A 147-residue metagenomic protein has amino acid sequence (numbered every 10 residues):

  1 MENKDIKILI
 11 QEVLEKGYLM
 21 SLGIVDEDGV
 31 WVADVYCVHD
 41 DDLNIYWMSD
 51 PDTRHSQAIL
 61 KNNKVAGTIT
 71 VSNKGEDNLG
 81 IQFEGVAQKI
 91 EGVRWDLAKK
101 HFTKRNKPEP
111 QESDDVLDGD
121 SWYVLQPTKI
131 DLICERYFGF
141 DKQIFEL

Functional and structural regions predicted by a protein language model:
M1-L19: Extreme N-terminal tail/first-helix region
E2, L79-L147: Charged, gly/pro-rich active-site loop segments
I6, R54, I59-N63: Short amphipathic alpha-helical segments
L14, A58-I59, H101-F102: A generic structural signal for nonpolar/aromatic side chains embedded in well-ordered alpha-helices
E15-S21, R105-P108: Short Pro/Gly-enriched beta-strand edge/turn motifs at strand-loop
G17-P51, I59, A66-T70, Q82: Short beta-strand segments
D50-R54, K104: Short, solvent-exposed aromatic-acidic interface loops
T53-H55, K74, F138-F140: Short, surface-exposed beta-strand-loop junctions and turns on beta-sheet-rich folds
